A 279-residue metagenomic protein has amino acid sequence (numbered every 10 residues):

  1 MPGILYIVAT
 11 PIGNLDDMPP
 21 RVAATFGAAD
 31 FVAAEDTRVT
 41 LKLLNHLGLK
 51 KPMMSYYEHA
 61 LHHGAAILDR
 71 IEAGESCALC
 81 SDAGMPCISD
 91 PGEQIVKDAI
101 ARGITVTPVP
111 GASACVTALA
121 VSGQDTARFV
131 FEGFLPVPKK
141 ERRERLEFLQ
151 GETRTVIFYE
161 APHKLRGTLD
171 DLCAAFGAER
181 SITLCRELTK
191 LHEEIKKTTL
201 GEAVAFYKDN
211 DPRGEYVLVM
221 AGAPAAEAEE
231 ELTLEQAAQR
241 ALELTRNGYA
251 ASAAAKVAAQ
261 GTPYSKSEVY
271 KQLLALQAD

Functional and structural regions predicted by a protein language model:
M1-E58: Glycine-rich, flexible N-terminal cofactor/catalytic loop recognition
P2, T155, P162-D279: A contiguous loop/helix-start segment that scaffolds small-molecule binding in enzyme catalytic cores
G3-L5, G74-A78, R154-T155: Loop/turn-to-beta-strand initiation segments
I12-L15, D82-P86, P162-K164, A223-A225: Short glycine-rich anion-binding loops that position phosphate/pyrophosphate groups of nucleotides and phosphorylated
F26-V32, G103-T107, T155-V156: Short active-site oxyanion
A34, P108-G111, F158, L184: General beta-strand structural signal in soluble alpha/beta enzymes
M54-H62, L135-K139: Conserved helicase motor
Q94-E152: Class I SAM-dependent methyltransferase SAM-binding "motif I" and its flanking Rossmann-like core
